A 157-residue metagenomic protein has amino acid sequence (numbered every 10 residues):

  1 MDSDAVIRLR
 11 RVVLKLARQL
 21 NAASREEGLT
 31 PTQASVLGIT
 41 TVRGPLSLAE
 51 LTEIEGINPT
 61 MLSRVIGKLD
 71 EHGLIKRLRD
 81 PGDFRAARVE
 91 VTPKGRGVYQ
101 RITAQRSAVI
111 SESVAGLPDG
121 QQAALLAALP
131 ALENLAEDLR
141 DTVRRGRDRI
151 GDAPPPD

Functional and structural regions predicted by a protein language model:
M1, Q122-D157: C-terminal regulatory/oligomerization modules of transcriptional regulators
M1-P31, G146, D152-D157: N-terminal leader segment of winged-helix/HTH proteins
S3-V6, R10, T30, P59 (+3 more regions): Short, structured helix-loop boundary elements
R10, Q33, L37, T92 (+2 more regions): Generic structural concept
L20-M61, I66, H72, R88: N-terminal helix-turn-helix DNA-binding core of bacterial DNA-binding proteins
P45, G67-P130, E137: Charged, amphipathic alpha-helical coiled-coil/dimerization segments
